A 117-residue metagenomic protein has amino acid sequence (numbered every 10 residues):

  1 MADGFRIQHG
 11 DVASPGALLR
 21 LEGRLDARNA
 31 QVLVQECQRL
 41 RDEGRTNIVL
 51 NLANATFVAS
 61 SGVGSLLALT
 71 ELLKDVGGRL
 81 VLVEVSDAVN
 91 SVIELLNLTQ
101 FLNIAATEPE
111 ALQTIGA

Functional and structural regions predicted by a protein language model:
M1-R20: Short beta-strand/loop segment at the start of cytosolic alpha/beta domains
A13-S14, A53, V85, P109: Conserved catalytic submotifs in the C-terminal HATPase_c
E22, E108: Residues at the C-termini of beta-strands that transition into short coil/loop
R24-L102: Amphipathic alpha-helical interaction surfaces in cytosolic regulatory modules
N103-T107: Short acidic-hydrophobic, aromatic-tinged amphipathic segments that line or gate anion-handling sites
A111, I115-A117: A short, charged, amphipathic alpha-helix used as a generic interaction element across diverse proteins
